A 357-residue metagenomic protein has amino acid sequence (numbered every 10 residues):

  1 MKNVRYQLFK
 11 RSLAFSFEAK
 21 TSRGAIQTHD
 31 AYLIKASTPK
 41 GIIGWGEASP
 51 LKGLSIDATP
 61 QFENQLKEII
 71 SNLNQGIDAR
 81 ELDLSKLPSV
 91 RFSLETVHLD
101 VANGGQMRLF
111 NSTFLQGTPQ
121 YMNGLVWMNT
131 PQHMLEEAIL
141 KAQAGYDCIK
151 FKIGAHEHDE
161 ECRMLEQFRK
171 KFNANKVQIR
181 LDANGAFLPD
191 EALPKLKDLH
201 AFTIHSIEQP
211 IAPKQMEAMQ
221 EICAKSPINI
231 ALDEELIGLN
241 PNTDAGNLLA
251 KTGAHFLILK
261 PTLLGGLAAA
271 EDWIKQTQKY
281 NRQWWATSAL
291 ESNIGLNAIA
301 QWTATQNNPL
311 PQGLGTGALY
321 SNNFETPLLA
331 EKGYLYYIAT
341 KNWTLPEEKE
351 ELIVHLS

Functional and structural regions predicted by a protein language model:
M1-I179, N184-A186, H200, E325-S357: N-terminal capping/lid subdomain adjacent to the active-site entrance of alpha/beta enzymes
V4-F9, S16-E18, S93-L94, F202-T203 (+5 more regions): N-terminal start-of-chain detector that recognizes signal peptides and the immediate post-cleavage beginning
I42, Q120, K150, P261 (+4 more regions): Short glycine- and Lys/Arg-enriched binding-loop motifs that mark or flank ligand-binding interfaces
A48, Q209, L314: Active-site donor-binding loop signature of nucleotide-sugar glycosyltransferases
I70, I77-R80, H255, Y280-A286 (+1 more regions): A short pocket-lining beta-strand/turn micro-motif at the edge of beta-sheets
F110-S112, P213, T287-I353: Active-site pocket-lining/capping segments in soluble small-molecule metabolic enzymes
H156-N297, Q301, Y320-E331: Catalytic core of soluble alpha/beta enzymes
